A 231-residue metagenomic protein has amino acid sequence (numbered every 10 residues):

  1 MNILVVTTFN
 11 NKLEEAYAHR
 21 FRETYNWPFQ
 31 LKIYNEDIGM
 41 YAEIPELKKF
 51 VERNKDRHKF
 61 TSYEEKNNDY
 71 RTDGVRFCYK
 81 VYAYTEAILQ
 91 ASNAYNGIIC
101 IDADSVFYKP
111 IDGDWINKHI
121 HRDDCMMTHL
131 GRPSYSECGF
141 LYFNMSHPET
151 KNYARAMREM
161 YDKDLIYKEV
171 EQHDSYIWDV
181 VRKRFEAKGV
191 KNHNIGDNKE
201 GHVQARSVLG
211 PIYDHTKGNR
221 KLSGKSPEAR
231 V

Functional and structural regions predicted by a protein language model:
M1-V75, Y79, Q90-A94, M145-P148 (+1 more regions): N-terminal anchoring/stem segment of glycosyltransferases
V5, Y84, L141, W178-V181: A residue-level signal for conserved active-site and pocket-lining positions in enzyme catalytic cores
H19, C78-Y82, Q172-V180: A structural signal for well-ordered alpha-helical segments within the folded catalytic domains of diverse enzymes
F29-L31, I98, G189: Hydrophobic anchor at the start of a short beta-strand that flanks the dinucleotide cofactor-binding loop
Q30-M40, K49, M127-G131, Y167-Q172 (+1 more regions): A generic structural motif
C78-M127: GT-A fold catalytic core of metal-dependent nucleotide-sugar glycosyltransferases, centered on the diacidic
Y108-S175: Conserved catalytic core of nucleotide-sugar-dependent glycosyltransferases
H147-V231: Catalytic core and acceptor-binding pocket of nucleotide-sugar-dependent glycosyltransferases
